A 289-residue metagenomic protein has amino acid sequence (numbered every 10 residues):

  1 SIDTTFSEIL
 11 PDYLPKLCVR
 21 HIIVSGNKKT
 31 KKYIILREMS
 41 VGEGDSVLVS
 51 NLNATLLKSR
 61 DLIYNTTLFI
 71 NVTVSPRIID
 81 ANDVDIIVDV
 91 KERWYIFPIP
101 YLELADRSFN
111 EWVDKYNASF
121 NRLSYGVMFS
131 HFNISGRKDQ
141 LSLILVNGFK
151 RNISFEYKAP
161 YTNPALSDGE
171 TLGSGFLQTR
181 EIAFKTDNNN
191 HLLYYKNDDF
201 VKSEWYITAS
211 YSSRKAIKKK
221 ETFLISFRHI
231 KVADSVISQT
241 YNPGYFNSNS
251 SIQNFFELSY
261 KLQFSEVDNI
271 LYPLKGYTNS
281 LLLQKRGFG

Functional and structural regions predicted by a protein language model:
S1-N110, M128, S142-Y161, S280: Periplasmic polypeptide-binding modules associated with outer-membrane biogenesis and secretion
P15, T67, I79-A81, F120 (+3 more regions): Short coil/turn motifs at beta-sheet boundaries
E38-M39, Y277-G289: C-terminal transmembrane beta-barrel domains of outer membrane proteins
K91-V267, L271, T278: Gram-negative/organellar outer-membrane beta-barrel architecture
